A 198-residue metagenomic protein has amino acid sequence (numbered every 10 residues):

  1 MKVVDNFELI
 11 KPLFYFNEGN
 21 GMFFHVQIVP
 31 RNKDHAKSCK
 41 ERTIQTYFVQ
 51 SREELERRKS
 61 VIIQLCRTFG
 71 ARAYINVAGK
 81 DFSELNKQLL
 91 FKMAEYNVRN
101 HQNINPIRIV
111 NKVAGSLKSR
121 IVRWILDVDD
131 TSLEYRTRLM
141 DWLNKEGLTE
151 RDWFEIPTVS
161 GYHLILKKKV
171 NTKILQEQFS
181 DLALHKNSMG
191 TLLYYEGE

Functional and structural regions predicted by a protein language model:
M1-T158, K169, Q176-E177, T191-E198: Signature for HUH/AEP ssDNA processing cores
I165-K167: Short hydrophobic/aromatic beta-strand micro-patches that form the beta-sheet surface supporting nucleotide- or nucleic
Q178-L184: C-terminal, non-catalytic extensions of nucleic-acid polymerases
N187-S188: Polymerase palm active-site segment centered on the conserved acidic dipeptide of motif C
